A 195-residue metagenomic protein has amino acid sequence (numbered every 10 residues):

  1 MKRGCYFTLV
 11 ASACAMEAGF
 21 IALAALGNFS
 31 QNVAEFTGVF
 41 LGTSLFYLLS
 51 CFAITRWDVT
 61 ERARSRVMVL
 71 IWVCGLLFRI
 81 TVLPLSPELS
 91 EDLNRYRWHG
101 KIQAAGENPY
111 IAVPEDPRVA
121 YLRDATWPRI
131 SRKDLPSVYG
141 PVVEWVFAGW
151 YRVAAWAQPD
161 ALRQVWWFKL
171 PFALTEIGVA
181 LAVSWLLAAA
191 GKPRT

Functional and structural regions predicted by a protein language model:
M1-C14, P136-P141, G149-W156, F172 (+1 more regions): Charged/polar interaction segments and conserved charged motifs
M1-T81, A188: Start-transfer (signal-anchor) and selected internal transmembrane alpha helices of multi-pass inner/ER membrane
L45-T55, W156, R163-G191: Transmembrane-helix motifs of polytopic, lipid-linked glycan transferases
R64-W167: Intramembrane catalytic core of multi-pass membrane enzymes that act on lipidic substrates
R194-T195: Short hydrophobic alpha-helices at membrane interfaces in multi-pass membrane enzymes
